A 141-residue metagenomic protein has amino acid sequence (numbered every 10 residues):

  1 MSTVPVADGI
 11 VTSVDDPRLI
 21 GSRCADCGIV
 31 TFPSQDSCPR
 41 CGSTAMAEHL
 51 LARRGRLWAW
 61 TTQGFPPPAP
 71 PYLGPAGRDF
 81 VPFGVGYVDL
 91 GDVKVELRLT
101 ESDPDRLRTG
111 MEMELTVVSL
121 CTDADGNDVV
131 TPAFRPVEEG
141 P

Functional and structural regions predicted by a protein language model:
R18-G21, Q35: Residues immediately within or flanking Cys/His clusters that coordinate Zn2+ in small zinc-binding modules
R23-D26, S37-S43: Short, cysteine/histidine-rich loop/knuckle motifs that typically chelate Zn2+
F32, M46-A47: Short functional micro-motifs and their immediate structural scaffolds
G55-W58: Conserved hydrophobic positions within beta-strands
W60-P66, V118-T122: Short, conserved beta-turn/loop elements at beta-strand boundaries and strand-helix junctions
K94-P104: Beta-strand/loop nucleic-acid-binding surfaces
S102-E114: Short nucleic-acid-contacting surface segments enriched for D/E, G, S/T with interspersed K/R
T116-P141: OB-fold/S1-family single-stranded nucleic acid-binding modules
